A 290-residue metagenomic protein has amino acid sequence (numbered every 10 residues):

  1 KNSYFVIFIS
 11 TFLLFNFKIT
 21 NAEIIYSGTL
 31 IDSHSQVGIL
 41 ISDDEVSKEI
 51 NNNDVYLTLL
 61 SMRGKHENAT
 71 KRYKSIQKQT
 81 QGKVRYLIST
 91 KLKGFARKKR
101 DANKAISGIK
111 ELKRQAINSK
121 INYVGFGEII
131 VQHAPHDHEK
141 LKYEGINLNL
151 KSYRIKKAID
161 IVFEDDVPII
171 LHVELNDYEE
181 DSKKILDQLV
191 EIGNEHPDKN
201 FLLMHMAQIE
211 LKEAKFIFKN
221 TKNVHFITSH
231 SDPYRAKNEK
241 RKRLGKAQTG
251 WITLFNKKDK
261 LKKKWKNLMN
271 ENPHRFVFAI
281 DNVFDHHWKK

Functional and structural regions predicted by a protein language model:
K1-S3: Positively charged n-region of N-terminal signal peptides that target proteins for export
V6-N16: Bacterial N-terminal signal peptides
A22-G82: An N-terminally biased module of ancient metal coordination in phosphate/nucleic-acid-related enzymes
I24, V46-N52, K71-V84, E111-N122 (+4 more regions): Acidic (Asp/Glu)-rich catalytic clusters
I31-S35, L57-L60, V84-T90, V124-E128 (+4 more regions): Hydrophobic faces of well-ordered beta-strands that scaffold small-molecule active sites in alpha/beta enzyme cores
S35-D44, S61-K71, G94-I106, A134 (+5 more regions): Acidic-and-aromatic substrate-binding clefts and catalytic sites of carbohydrate-active enzymes
I41, N200, I209-K290: H/E-rich (His + Asp/Glu) clusters that bind or coordinate divalent metals
K71-E174: Active-site gating/metal-coordination segments in enzymes
